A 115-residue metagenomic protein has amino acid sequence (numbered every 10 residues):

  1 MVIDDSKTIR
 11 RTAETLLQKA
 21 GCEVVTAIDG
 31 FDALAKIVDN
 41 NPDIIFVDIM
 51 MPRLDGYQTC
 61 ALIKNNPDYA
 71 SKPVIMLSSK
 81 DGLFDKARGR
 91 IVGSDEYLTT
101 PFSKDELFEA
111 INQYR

Functional and structural regions predicted by a protein language model:
R11-K19: Charged docking surfaces used in two-component/phosphorelay signaling
G21-I28, K36: Short hydrophobic/Thr-rich beta-strand motif most characteristic of the beta2 strand and flanking loop of CheY-like
N40-F46: Active-site beta3 strand of CheY-like receiver
M51: Receiver (REC) domain active-site loop signature in two-component systems and cognate sites in sensor histidine kinases
F102-N112: C-terminal output helix
